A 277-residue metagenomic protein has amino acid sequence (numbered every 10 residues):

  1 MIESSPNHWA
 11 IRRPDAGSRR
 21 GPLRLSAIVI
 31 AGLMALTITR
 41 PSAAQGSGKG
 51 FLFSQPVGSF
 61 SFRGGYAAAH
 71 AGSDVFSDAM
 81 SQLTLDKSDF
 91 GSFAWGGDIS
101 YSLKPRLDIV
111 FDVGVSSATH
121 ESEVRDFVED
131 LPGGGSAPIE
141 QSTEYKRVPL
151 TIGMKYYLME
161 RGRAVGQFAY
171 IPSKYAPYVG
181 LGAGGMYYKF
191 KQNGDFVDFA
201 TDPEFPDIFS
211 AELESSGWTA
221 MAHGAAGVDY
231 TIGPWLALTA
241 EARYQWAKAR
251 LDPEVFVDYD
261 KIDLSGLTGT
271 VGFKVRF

Functional and structural regions predicted by a protein language model:
M1-P56: Cleavable N-terminal export/targeting peptides
R40-Y101, Y188-F190, T268-F277: Short glycine/proline- and aromatic-enriched beta-strand/turn motifs that initiate or cap beta-hairpins
Q55-S59, Y66, S102-R106, P172-A176 (+2 more regions): Strand-connecting loop/turn motifs
F62-Y66, W95-Y101, V115, I152-Y156 (+4 more regions): Residues on the lipid-exposed face of transmembrane beta-strands in outer-membrane beta-barrel proteins
H70, R106-F111, R161-G162, P234-L238: Repeated loop/turn-to-beta-strand initiation elements of outer-membrane beta-barrel proteins
H70-F90, V115-L150, R163, M186-T219 (+1 more regions): Extracellular/periplasm-exposed beta-strand and loop segments of Gram-negative cell-envelope proteins, dominated by
S92-A94, K104-R106, F127, Y145-T151 (+2 more regions): Short connector loops at helix/strand junctions that flank enzyme active sites, especially segments positioning acidic
G162-P172: Short helix/loop segment immediately N-terminal to the Walker
